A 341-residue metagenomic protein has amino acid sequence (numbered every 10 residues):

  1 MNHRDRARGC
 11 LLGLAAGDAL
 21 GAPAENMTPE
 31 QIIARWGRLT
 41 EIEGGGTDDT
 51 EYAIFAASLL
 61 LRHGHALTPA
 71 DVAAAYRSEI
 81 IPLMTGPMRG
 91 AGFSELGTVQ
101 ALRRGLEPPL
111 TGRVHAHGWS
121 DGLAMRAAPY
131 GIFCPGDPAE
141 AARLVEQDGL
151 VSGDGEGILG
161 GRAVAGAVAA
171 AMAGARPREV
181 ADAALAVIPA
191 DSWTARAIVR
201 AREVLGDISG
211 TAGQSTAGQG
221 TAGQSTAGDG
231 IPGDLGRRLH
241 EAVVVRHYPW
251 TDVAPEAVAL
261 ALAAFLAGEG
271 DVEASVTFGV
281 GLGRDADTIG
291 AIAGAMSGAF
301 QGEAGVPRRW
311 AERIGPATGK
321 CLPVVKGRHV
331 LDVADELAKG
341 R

Functional and structural regions predicted by a protein language model:
M1-R341: Structured, active/binding-site neighborhoods that engage oxygen-rich ligands
